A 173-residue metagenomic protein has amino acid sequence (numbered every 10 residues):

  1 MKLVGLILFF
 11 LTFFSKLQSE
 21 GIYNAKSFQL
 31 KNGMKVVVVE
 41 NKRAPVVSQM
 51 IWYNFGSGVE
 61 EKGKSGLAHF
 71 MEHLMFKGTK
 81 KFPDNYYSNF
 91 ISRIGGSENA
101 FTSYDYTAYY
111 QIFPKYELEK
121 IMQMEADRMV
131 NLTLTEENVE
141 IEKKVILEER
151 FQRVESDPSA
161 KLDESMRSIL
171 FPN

Functional and structural regions predicted by a protein language model:
L3, L17-S19, R150: Intrinsic disorder/low-complexity segments enriched in polar/small residues
L3-F13: Sec-dependent N-terminal signal peptides
G5, E72-M75, V145, Q152: Hydrophobic side chains within alpha-helical segments
L6, I22, S57, G96-S97: Intrinsically disordered, low-complexity regions
F10-T12, Q29, G63, L67 (+2 more regions): A general, composition-driven signal for non-globular sequence regions
L17-Y86, Y110-F113, E119-M129: His/Glu-rich zincin catalytic helix
Y53, T79-K80, Y87-N173: Acidic/histidine-enriched segments that form metal/cofactor-coordinating and catalytic pocket/exosite environments
